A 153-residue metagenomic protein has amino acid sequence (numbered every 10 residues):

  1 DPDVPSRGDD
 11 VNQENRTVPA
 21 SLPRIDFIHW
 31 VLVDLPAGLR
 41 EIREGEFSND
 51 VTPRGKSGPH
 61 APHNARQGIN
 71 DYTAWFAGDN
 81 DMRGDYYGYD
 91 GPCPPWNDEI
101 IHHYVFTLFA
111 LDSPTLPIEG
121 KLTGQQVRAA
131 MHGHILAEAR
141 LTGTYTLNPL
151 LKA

Functional and structural regions predicted by a protein language model:
D1-A153: N-terminus-centered regions that define maturation/targeting leaders and the start of the first functional domain
